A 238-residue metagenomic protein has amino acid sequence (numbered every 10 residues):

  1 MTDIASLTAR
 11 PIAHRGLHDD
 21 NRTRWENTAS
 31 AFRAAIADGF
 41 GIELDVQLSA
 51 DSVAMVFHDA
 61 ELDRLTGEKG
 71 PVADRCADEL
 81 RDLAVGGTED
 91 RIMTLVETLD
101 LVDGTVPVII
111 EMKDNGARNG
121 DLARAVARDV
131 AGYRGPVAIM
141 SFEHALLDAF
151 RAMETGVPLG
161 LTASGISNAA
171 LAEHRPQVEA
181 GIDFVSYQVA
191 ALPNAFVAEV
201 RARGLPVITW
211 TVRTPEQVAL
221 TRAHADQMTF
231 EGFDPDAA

Functional and structural regions predicted by a protein language model:
M1-A238: Phosphate-group recognition and catalysis centered on beta-loop-alpha active-site segments
